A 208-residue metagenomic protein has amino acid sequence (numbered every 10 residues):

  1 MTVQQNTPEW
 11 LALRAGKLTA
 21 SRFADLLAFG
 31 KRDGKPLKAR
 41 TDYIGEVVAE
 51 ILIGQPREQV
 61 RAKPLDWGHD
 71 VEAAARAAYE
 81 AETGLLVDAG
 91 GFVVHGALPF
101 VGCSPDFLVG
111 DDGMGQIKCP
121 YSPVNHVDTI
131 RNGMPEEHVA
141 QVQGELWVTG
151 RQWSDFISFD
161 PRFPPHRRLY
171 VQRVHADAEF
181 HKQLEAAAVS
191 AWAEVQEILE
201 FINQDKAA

Functional and structural regions predicted by a protein language model:
M1-D70, A207-A208: Charged, glycine-rich intrinsically disordered N-terminal tails and low-complexity linkers that flank
G34-K35, A74-A77, I157-R162: Intrinsically disordered, low-complexity boundary segments flanking structured domains
G45, R76, V142: Generic structural marker for isolated residues within well-ordered, non-membrane alpha-helices of soluble domains
L65-V87: Acidic-basic catalytic patches of nuclease active cores, encompassing PD-(D/E)XK and other metal-cofactor nuclease
T83-P105, V109-W192, Q196-I198: Nucleic-acid nuclease catalytic cores
V195-A208: Polar low-complexity intrinsically disordered regions
